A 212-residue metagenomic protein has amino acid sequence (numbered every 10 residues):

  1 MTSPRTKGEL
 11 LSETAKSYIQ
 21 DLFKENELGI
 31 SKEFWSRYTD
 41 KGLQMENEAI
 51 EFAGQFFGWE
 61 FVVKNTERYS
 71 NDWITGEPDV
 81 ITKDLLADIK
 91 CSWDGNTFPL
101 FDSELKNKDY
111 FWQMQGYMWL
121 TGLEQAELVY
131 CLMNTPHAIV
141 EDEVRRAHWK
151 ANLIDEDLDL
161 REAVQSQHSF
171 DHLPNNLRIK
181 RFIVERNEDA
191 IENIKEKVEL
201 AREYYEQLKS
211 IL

Functional and structural regions predicted by a protein language model:
M1-Q44, E48, T135-H137, E141-D142 (+2 more regions): Charged, glycine-rich intrinsically disordered N-terminal tails and low-complexity linkers that flank
S3-K7, L28, I50, V63-K64 (+2 more regions): Generic hydrophobic/packing signal
T39, F57-K195: Nucleic-acid nuclease catalytic cores
E46-I50, F111-M114: Short, well-ordered alpha-helical scaffold segments within catalytic/effector domains
I194-L212: Eukaryotic low-complexity, Ser/Thr/Pro- and acidic-rich intrinsically disordered regulatory regions
